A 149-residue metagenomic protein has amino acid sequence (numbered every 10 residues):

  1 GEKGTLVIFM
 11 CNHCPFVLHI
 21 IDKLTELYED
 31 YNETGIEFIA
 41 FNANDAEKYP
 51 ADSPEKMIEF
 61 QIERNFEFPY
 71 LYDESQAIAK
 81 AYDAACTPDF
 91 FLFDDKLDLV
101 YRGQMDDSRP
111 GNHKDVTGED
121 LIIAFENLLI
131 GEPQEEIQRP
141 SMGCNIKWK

Functional and structural regions predicted by a protein language model:
G1-I20, L24, F38, F125: Short active-site neighborhood of thiol/selenol oxidoreductases, capturing the structured segment around
G1-T5, E33, Q104-K149: Non-globular targeting/processing and membrane-anchoring segments
E2-G4, T34-E37, F66-F68, D95: Loop/turn elements at helix/coil->beta-strand transitions in domains of secreted/extracellular proteins
H13, N44-E47, R109: Feature marks short, surface-exposed loop/turn motifs that line or immediately flank catalytic pockets and channel
L18, P50-A51, D115, Q138: Non-catalytic, surface-exposed connector residues within folded enzymatic/regulatory domains
H19-E63, E74-I78: Structural microenvironment flanking redox-active thiols in thiol-disulfide oxidoreductases
I58-D94, V100: Short, internal strand/loop/helix patches that form the active-site neighborhood or redox-interaction surface
